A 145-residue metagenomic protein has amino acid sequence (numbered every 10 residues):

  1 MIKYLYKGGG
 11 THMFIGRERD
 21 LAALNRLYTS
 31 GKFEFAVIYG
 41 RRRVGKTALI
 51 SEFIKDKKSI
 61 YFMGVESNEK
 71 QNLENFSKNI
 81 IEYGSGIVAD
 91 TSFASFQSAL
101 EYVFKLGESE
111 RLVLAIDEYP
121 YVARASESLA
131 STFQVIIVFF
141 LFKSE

Functional and structural regions predicted by a protein language model:
M1-E145: Phosphate-binding site recognition
